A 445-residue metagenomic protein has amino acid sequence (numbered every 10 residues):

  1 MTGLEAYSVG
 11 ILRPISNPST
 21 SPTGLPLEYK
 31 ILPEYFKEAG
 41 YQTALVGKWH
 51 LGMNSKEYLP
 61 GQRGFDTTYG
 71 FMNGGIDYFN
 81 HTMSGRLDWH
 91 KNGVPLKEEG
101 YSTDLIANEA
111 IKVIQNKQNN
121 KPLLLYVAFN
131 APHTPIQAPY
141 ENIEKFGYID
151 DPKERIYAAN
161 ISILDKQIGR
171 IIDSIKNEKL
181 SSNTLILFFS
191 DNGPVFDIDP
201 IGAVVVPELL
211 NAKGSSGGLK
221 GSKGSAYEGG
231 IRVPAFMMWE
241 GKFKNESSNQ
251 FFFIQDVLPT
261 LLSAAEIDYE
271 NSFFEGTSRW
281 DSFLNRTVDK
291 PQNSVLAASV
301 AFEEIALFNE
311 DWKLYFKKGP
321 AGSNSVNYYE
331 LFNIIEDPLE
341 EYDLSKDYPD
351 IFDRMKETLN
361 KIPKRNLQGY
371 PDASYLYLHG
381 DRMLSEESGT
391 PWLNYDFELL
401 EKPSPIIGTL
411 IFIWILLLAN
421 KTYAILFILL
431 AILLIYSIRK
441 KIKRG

Functional and structural regions predicted by a protein language model:
M1-A44, N54-S55, R63, T67 (+3 more regions): Active-site segment of extracytoplasmic enzymes that catalyze sulfate/phosphate-ester chemistry
Y7, G75, G93-V127: Catalytic-adjacent loop/helix segments of enzymes that bind and process anionic phosphate/sulfate esters
P18-P26, V94-G100, E154-A158, K220-G224 (+4 more regions): Active-site rim elements
E38-A44, R63-T67, N119-L125, L180-I186 (+2 more regions): Loop/turn elements at helix/coil->beta-strand transitions in domains of secreted/extracellular proteins
Y58, R63-T67, M72-G75, I198-E228 (+5 more regions): C-terminal cap/loop subdomain of S1 sulfatases and analogous C-terminal strand-loop tails that border
H81-G85, E109-Y157, V195-D197, I201-A203: Active-site His/acidic residue clusters
A110, L210, V257, P320-A321 (+2 more regions): Long, internal low-complexity/basic segments
L123, A128, I163-G202: Metal-dependent active-site segment of extracytoplasmic phospho-/sulfohydrolases and closely related
